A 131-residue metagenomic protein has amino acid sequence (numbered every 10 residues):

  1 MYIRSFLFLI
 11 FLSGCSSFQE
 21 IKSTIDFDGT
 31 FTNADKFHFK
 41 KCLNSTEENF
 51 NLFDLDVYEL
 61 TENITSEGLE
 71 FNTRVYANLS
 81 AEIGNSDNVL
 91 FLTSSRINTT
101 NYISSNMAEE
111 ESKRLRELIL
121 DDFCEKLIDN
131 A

Functional and structural regions predicted by a protein language model:
M1-C15: Sec-dependent bacterial lipoprotein signal peptides
S13-T30: Bacterial Sec signal peptide processing site at the extreme N-terminus
S16-F18, I128-A131: Short hydrophobic/aromatic patches at helix-to-coil boundaries
Q19-K22, N44-E48, V57-Y58: Generic detector of short, locally flexible boundary/turn motifs and exposed helical patches
D28-K36, N98-S104: Short, structured coil/loop segments at alpha-helix boundaries
F31-N44, F123: An acidic helix/loop motif centered on a single conserved Asp/Glu that marks catalytic or ligand-interacting sites
E48-L92, R96-K113, E117, D121 (+2 more regions): Surface-exposed short loop/turn segments
